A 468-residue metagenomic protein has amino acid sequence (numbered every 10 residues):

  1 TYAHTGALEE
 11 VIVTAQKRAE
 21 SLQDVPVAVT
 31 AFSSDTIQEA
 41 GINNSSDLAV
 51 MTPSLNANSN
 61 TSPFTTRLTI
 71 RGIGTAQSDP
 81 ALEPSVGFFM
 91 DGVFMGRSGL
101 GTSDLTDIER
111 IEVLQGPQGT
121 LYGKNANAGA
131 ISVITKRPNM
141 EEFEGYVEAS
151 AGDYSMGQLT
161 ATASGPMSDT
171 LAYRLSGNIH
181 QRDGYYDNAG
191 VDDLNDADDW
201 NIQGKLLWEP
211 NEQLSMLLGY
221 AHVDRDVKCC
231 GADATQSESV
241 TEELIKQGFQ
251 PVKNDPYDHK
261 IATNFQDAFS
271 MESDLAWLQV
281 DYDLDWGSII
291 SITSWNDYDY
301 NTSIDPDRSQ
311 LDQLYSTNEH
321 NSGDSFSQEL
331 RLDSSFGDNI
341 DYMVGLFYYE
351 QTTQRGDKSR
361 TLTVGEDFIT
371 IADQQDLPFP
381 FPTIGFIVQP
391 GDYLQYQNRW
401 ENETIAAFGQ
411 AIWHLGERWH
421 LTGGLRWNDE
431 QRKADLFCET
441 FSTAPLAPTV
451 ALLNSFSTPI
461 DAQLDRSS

Functional and structural regions predicted by a protein language model:
H4-M140: Acidic, small-polar-rich N-terminal luminal/periplasmic segments of exported/outer-membrane proteins
E10, R67-T69, A130, Y146 (+7 more regions): Membrane-embedded beta-strand positions in outer-membrane beta-barrel channels/transporters
T66, E83-S85, R97, T106-E109 (+7 more regions): Outer-membrane beta-barrel translocator/receptor signature
A149-D153, I179-D183, H222-D226, L284 (+3 more regions): Transmembrane beta-strands of outer-membrane beta-barrel pores
G152-S155, L194-D198, P210, Y257-K260 (+7 more regions): Short sequence motifs at beta-strands and strand-loop junctions characteristic of Gram-negative outer-membrane
D187-D192, C230-A262, D305-S316, K358-Q397 (+1 more regions): Solvent-exposed loop segments that connect transmembrane elements
D196-M343, Y349-Q351: Outer-membrane beta-barrel domain signature, strongest for Gram-negative TonB-dependent receptors and also present
L207-N211, L332-S335, F347-Y349, N398-S468: Structural signature of Gram-negative outer-membrane beta-barrels, strongest in the C-terminal barrel of TonB-dependent
